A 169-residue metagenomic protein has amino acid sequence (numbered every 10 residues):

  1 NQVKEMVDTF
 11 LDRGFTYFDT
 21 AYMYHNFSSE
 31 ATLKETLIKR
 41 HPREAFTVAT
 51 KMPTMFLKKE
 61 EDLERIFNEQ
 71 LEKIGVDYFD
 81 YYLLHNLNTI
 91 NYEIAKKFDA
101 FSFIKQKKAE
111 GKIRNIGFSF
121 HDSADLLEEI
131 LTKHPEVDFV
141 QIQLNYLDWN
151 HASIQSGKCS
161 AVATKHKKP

Functional and structural regions predicted by a protein language model:
N1-F46, F103, A109: N-terminal binding-site loop/beta-alpha segment at the start of enzyme catalytic domains that lines or forms
Q2-F10, K59-G75, D122-T132: Short, acidic/polar
F10, F18, L33, V48 (+4 more regions): Conserved, mostly hydrophobic/aromatic
L11-D12, K34-A45, N68-D77, K108 (+2 more regions): Acidic (Asp/Glu)-rich catalytic clusters
F15, V76-F79, I113, V137: A structural motif
N26, L87-P169: Beta/alpha (TIM)-barrel catalytic core signal, keyed to glycine-rich beta->alpha loops juxtaposed to Asp/Glu that bind
E44-F56, Y82-L87: A short, structured active-site edge motif that brings together acidic residues
L71-Y92: Active-site groove signature of glycoside hydrolases
